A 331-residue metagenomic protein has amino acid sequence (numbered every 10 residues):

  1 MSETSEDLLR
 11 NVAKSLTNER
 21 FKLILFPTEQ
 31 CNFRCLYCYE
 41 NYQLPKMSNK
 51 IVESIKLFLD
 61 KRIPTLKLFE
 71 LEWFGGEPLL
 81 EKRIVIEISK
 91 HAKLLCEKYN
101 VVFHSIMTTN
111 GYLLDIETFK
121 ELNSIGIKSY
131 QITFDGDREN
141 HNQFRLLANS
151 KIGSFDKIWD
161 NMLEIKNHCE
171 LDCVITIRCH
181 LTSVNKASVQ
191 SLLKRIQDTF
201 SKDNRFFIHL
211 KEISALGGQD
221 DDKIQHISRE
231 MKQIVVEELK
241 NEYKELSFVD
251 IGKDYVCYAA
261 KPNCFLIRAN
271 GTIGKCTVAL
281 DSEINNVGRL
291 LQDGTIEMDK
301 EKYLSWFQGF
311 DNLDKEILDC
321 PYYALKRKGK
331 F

Functional and structural regions predicted by a protein language model:
S2-R20, L239-E245, I251, L290-L304: Short, charged low-complexity linear segments at domain edges
E3-K120, I125-K128: Conserved alpha-helical substructure of the radical SAM core
Q30, P78, Y112-L113, D137 (+4 more regions): Short, solvent-exposed loop/turn segments at secondary-structure junctions
C31, C35-C38, C257, G271 (+2 more regions): Short cysteine clusters
L71-W73, M107, I132, I177 (+1 more regions): Buried hydrophobic side chains on well-structured beta-strands
D135, E139-P262, A269-N270: Radical SAM enzyme [4Fe-4S]-AdoMet core and its adjacent flexible, acidic and glycine-rich loops/tails across
P262-L280: Active-site and channel-lining beta-strand-loop segments that bind or position nucleotide-derived/phosphorylated
T277-F331: Flexible mid-to-C-terminal extensions adjoining Fe-S/redox cofactors in radical SAM and related proteins
